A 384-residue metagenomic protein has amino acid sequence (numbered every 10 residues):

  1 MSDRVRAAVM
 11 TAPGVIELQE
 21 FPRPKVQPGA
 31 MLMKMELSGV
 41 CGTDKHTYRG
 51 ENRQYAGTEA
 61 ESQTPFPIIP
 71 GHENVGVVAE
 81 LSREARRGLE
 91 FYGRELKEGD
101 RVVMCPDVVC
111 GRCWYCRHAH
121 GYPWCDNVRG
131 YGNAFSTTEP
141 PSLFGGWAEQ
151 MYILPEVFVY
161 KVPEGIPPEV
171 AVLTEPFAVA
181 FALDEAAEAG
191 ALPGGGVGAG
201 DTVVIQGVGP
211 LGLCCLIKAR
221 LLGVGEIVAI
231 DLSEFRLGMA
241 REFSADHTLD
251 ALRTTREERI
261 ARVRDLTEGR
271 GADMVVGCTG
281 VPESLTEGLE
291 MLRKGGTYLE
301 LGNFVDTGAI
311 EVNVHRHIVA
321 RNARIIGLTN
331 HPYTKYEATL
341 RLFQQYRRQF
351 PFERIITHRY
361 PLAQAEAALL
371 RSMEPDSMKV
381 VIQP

Functional and structural regions predicted by a protein language model:
S2-D3, R262, V276, T286-E290 (+2 more regions): C-terminal hydrophobic helical "lid"/dimerization subdomain of Rossmann-like NAD(P)H-dependent oxidoreductases
R6, E20-P22, K34, V77 (+1 more regions): Residues located in well-ordered beta-strands
P24-S38, R53-R117, L143-F144, P163-G165: Glycine-rich beta-strand-centered segment in the early N-terminal region that forms part of a ligand/cofactor-binding
P106-A148, A187-G195: Phosphate-binding beta-alpha-beta segment of Rossmann-like dinucleotide-binding domains, i.e., the NAD(P)
E149, P163-R253: Mid-domain Rossmann-like dinucleotide-binding core that forms the NAD(H)/NADP(H) cofactor-binding site
R241, D246, P282-Q345, P384: Glycine-rich phosphate-binding loop and adjacent beta-alpha segment of Rossmann(oid) nucleotide-cofactor-binding
R256-E268: Short amphipathic alpha-helix with an adjacent loop that forms part of the alpha/beta core around
R270-V276, G296-T297: Short SAM/SAH-binding signature in class I
